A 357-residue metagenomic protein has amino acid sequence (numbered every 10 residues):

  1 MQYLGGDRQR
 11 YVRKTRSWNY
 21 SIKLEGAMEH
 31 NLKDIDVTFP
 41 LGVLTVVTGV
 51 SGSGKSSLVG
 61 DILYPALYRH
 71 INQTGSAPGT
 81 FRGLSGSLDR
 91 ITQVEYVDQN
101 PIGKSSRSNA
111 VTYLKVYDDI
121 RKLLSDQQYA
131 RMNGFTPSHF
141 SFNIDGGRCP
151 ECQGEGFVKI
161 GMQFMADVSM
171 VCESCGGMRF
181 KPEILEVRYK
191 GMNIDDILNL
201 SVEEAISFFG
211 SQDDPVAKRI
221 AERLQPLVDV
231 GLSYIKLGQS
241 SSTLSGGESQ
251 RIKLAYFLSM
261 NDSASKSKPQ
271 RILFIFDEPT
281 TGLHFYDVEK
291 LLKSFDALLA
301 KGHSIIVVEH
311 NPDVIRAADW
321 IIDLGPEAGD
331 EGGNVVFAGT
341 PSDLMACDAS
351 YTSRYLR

Functional and structural regions predicted by a protein language model:
M1-R357: Conserved phosphate-binding elements of NTP-dependent enzyme cores
